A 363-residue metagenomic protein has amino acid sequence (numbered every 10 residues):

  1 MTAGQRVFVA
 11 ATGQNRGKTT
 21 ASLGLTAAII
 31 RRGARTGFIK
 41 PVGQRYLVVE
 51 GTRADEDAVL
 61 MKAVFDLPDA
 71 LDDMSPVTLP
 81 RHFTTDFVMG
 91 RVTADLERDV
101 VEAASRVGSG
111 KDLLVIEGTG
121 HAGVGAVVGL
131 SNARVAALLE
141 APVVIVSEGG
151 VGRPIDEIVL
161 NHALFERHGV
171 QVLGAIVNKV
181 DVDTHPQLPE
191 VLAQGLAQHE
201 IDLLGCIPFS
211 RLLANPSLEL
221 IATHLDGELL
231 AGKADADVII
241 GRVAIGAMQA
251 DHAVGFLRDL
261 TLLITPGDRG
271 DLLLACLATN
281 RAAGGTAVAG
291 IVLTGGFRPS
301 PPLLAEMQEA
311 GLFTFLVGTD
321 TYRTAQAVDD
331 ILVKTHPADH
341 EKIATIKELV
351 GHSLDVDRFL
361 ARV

Functional and structural regions predicted by a protein language model:
M1-G4: Phosphate-binding P-loop
R6-T12, R16, T20-D99, A103-R106 (+2 more regions): N-terminal phosphate/diphosphate-binding loop that engages ATP/GTP or pyrophosphate donors across diverse enzyme folds
S75-P80, Q194-A214: Ligand-binding beta-strand-loop-alpha-helix segment within the catalytic cores of soluble metabolic enzymes
L79-V88, V115-G118, L138-V146, G255-L260: Gly-rich Lys/Arg/Thr-decorated short loops/hinges at beta-loop-alpha junctions or inter-strand turns that position
T84-V127, A133-A137: Phosphate-binding/switch loop-helix module in NTP-utilizing enzymes
V107-G110, A253-T261, R281-A287: Flexible, charged surface loops at secondary-structure boundaries
G118-I201, L262, G267-A338: Conserved catalytic-core segment of NTP-binding enzymes
S210-D268, L332-V363: Non-catalytic interface/targeting segments
